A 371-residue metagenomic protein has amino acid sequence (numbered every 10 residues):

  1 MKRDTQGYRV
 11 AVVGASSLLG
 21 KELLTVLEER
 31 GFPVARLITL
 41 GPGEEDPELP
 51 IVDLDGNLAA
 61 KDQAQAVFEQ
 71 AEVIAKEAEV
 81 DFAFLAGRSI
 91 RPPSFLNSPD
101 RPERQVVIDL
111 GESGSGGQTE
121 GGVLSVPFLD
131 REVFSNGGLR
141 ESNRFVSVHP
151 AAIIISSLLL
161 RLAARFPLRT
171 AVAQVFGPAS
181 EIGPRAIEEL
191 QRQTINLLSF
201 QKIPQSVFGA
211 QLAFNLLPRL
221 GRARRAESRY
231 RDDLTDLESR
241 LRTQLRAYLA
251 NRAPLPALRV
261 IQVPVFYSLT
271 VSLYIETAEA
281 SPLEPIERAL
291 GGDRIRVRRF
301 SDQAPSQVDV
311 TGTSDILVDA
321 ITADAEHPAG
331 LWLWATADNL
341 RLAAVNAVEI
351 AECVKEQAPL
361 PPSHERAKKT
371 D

Functional and structural regions predicted by a protein language model:
K2-A210, A253-L255, V310, I316 (+4 more regions): N-terminal Rossmann-like NAD(P) cofactor-binding subdomain of oxidoreductases, focused on the glycine-rich
V13, L18, A179-D371: Charged docking surfaces used in two-component/phosphorelay signaling
